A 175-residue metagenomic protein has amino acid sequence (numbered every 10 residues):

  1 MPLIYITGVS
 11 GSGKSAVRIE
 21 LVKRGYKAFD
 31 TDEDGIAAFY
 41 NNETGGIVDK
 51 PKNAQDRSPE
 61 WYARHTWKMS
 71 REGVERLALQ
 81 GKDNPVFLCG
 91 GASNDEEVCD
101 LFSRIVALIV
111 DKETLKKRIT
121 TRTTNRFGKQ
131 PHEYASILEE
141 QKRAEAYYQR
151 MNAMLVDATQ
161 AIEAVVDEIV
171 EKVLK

Functional and structural regions predicted by a protein language model:
I6: Hydrophobic anchor at the beta1->P-loop junction of P-loop NTPases
S10: The conserved Walker
G13: Conserved glycine(s) of the Walker
V17-R18: Post-Walker A alpha-helix
V22-E72: Conserved substrate/cofactor phosphate-moiety recognition/catalytic segment in nucleotide-dependent phosphotransferases
R57-R104, I109: Glycine-rich phosphate-binding loop used to anchor ATP phosphates in small-molecule kinases, encompassing both
C99-Y147, M151-M154: A glycine- and Lys/Arg-enriched "phosphate-lid" helix/loop adjacent to the NTP-binding pocket of small-molecule kinases
R150-V165: Phosphate-binding beta-loop-alpha motif at adenosine-nucleotide cofactor sites
